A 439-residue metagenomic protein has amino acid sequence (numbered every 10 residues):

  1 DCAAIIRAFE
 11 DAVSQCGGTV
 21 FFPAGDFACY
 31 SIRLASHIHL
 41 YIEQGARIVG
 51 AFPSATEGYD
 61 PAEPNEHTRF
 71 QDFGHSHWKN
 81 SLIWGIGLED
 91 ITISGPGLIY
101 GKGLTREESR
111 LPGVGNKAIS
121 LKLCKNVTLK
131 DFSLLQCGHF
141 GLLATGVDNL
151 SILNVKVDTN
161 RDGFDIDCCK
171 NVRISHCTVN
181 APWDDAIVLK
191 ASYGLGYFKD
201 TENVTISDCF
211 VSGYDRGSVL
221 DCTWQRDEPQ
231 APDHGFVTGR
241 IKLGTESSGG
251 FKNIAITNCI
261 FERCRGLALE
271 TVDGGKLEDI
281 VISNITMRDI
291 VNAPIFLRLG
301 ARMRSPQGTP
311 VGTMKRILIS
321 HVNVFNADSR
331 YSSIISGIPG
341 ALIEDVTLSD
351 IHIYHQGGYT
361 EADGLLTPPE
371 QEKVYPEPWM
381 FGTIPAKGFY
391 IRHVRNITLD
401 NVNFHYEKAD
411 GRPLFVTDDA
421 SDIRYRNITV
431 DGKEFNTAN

Functional and structural regions predicted by a protein language model:
D1-N439: Extracellular/periplasmic carbohydrate-active domains that bind, remodel, or depolymerize complex polysaccharides
